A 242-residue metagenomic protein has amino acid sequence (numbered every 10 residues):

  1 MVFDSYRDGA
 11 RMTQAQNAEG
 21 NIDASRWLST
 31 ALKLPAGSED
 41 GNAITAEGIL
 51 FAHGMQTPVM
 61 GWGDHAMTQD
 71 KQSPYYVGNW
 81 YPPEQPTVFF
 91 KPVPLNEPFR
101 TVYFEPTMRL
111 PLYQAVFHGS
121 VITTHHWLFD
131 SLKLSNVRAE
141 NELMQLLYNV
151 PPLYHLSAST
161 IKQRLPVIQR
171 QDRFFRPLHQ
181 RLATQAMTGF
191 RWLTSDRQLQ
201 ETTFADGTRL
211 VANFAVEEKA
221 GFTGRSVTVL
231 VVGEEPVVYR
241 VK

Functional and structural regions predicted by a protein language model:
V2-K242: Active-site-proximal substrate-binding groove within the catalytic cores of carbohydrate-active enzymes
